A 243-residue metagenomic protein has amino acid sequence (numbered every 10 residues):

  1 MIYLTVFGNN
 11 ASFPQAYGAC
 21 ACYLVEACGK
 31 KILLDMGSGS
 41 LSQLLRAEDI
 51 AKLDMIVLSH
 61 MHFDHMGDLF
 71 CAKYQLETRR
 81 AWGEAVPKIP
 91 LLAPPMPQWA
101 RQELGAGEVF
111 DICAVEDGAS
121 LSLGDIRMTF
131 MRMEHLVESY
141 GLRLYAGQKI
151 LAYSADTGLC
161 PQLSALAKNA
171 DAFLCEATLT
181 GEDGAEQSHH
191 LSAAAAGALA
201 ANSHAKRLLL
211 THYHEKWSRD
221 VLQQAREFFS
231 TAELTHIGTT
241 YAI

Functional and structural regions predicted by a protein language model:
M1-R46, S139-A155, A172: Conserved beta-strand hairpin/beta-sheet module of binuclear metal-dependent hydrolase folds, prominently
L4, Y23, D35, L44 (+8 more regions): Divalent metal-coordination and catalytic microenvironments
K30, R79, E84-P90, S203-R207 (+1 more regions): A short helix->loop->beta-strand "cap" motif at the edges of active sites that frequently abuts
L33-G37, D54-D64, P94, A152-A155 (+3 more regions): Active-site neighborhood of phospho(di)ester-bond hydrolases with catalytic His/Asp-centered motifs
G39-P87: Active-site metal-binding motif and surrounding structural segment of the metallo-beta-lactamase
D68-L76, Q102-E103, S218-R226: Metal-dependent catalytic neighborhoods of phosphoester/phosphodiester hydrolases
C113-N169: Catalytic core of the metallo-beta-lactamase
L159-Y241: Cap/insert and terminal regions of metallo-dependent hydrolase folds
